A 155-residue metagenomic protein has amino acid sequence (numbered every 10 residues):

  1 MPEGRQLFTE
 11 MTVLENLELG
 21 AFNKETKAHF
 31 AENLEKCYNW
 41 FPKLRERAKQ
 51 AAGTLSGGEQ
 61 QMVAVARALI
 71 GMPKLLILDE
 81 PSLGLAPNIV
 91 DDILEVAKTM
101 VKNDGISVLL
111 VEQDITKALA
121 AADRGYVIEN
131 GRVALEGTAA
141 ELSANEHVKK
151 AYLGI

Functional and structural regions predicted by a protein language model:
M11, L55, A68-L69: ABC ATPase signature
M11-E32, W40-R45, G137, L153-I155: ABC-type ATPase nucleotide-binding domains, specifically the catalytic core motifs of the NBD
A51-L55, E59: Conserved ABC ATPase signature
I70-K74: A short, proline-enriched helix->beta-strand linker immediately N-terminal to the Walker B motif in ABC-type P-loop
L76-E80: Catalytic Walker B motif of ABC-type/P-loop ATPase nucleotide-binding domains
D91-G105: Helical segment within the ABC ATPase nucleotide-binding domain
R124, E136: Short, glycine/charged-rich "phosphate-handling" switch motifs in NTP-dependent and phosphotransfer domains
